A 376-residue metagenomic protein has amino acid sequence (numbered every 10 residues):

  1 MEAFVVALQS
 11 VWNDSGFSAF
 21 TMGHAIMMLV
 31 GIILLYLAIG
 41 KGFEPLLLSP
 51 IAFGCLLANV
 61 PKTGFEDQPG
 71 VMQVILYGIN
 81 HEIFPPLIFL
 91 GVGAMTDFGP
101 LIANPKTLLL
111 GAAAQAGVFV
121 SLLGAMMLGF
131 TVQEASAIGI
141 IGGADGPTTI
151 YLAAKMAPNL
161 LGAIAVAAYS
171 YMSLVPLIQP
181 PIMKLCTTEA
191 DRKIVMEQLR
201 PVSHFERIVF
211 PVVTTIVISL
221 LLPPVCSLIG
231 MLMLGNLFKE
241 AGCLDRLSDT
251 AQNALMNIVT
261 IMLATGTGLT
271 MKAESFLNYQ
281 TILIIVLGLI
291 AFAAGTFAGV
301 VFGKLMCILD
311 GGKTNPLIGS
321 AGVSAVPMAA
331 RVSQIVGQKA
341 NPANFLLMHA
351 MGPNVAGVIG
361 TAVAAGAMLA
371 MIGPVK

Functional and structural regions predicted by a protein language model:
M1-G70: N-terminal alpha-helical transmembrane segments of multi-pass membrane transport and channel/translocase proteins
L34, L56-L57, G78-I102, G235-F238 (+1 more regions): Hydrophobic transmembrane alpha-helices of secondary-active transporters and Na+-translocating membrane complexes
I39-L48, F65-L76, M95-L110, L244-Q252 (+3 more regions): Interfacial helix-loop-helix linkers and transmembrane-helix boundary segments in multi-pass membrane proteins
H81, F89-M95, L110-V120, G124 (+3 more regions): Alpha-helical membrane segments and immediately flanking helix-loop junctions that form or couple to the substrate/ion
L101-L122, A273-G299, A350-N354: Entry/N-cap segments of selected transmembrane alpha helices and their immediately preceding amphipathic helices
N159-L177, L287-G295, I318-A321: Alpha-helical transmembrane segments
S170-C243: Membrane-embedded hairpin module used as a gating/binding unit in multi-pass transport and secretion proteins
T215-F302: Transmembrane helical segments that form the transport core of multi-pass membrane transport proteins
